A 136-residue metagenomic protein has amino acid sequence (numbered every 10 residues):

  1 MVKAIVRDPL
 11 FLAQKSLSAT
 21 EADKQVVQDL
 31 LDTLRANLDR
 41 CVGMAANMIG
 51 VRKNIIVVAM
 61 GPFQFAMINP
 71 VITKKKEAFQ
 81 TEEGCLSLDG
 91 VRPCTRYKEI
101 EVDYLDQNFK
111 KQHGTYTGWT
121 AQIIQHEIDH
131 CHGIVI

Functional and structural regions predicted by a protein language model:
M1-I136: Positively charged
